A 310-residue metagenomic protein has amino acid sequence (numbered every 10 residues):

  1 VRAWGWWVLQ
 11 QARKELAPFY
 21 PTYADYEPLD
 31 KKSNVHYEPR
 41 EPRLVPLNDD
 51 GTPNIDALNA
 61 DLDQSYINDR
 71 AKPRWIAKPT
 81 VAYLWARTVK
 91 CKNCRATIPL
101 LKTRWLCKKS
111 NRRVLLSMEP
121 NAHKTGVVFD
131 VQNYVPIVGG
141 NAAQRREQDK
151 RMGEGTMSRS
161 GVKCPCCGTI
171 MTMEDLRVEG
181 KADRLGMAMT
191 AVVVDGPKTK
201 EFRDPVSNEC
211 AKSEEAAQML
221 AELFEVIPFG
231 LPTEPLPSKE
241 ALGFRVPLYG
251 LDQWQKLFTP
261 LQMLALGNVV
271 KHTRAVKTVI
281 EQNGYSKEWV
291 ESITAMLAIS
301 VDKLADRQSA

Functional and structural regions predicted by a protein language model:
V1-A310: Charged, often flexible domain-edge or linker segments that flank or initiate folded functional domains
